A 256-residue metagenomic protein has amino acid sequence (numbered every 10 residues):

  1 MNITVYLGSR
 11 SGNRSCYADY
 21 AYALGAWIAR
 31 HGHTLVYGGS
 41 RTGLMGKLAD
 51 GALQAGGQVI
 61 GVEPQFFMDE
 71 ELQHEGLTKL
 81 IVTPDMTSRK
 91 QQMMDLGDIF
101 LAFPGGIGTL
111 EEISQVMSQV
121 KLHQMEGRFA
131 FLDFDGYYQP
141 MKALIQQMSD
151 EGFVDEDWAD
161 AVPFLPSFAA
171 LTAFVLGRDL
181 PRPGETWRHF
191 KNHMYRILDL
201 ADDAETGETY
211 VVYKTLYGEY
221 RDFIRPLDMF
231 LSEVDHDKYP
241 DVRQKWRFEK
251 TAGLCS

Functional and structural regions predicted by a protein language model:
M1-L96, F134-F168, T172: A cross-family phosphate/adenosyl-ligand binding-site feature
W27, G177-S256: Mixed-charge, low-complexity intrinsically disordered regions
V36-Y37, P104-G105, D133, H189: Small/polar loops that bind or transfer phosphate-bearing groups
V59, Q124-G127: Short, structured loop/turn "capping" segments at alpha-beta junctions
S88-L122, A130, G177-D179: Active-site/ligand-binding-proximal alpha/beta "capping" segment
I107-G108, F134-Q139, D203-A204, G218: Short Gly/Pro-enriched loop/turn and capping motifs at secondary-structure junctions
G127-D135: Short loop-to-beta-strand entry elements in the cores of soluble alpha/beta enzymes
